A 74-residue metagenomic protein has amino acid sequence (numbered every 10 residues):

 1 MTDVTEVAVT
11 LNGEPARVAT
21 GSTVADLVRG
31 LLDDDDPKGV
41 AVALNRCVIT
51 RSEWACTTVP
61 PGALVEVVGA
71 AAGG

Functional and structural regions predicted by a protein language model:
M1-G73: Ubiquitin-like/PB1-type beta-grasp interaction modules and other compact soluble beta-rich domains
